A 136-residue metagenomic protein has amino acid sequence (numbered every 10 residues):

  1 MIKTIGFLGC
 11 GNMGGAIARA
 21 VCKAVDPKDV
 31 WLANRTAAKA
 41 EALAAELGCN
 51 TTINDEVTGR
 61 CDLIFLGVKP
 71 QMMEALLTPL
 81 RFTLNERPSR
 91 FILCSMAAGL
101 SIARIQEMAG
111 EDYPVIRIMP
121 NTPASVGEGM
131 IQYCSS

Functional and structural regions predicted by a protein language model:
M1-G59, E128-G129: NAD(P)+-binding Rossmann beta1-loop-alpha1 motif at the extreme N-terminus of oxidoreductases
L47, E56-Y133: Rossmann-like NAD(P)(H) cofactor-binding subdomain of soluble oxidoreductases
S136: Conserved phosphate/ATP/ADP-binding segment of small-molecule kinases
